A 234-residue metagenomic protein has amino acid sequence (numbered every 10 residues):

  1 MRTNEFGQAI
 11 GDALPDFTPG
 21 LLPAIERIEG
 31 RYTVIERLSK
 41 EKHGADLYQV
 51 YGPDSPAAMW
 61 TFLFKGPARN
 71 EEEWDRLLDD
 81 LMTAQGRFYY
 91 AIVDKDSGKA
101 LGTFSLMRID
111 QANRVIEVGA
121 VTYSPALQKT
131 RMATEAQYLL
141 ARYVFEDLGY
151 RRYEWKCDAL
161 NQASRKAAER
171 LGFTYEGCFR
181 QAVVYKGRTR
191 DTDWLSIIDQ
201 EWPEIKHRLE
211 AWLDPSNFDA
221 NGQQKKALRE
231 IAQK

Functional and structural regions predicted by a protein language model:
M1-T130, Y143, D147, R188-T192 (+2 more regions): GNAT-family acyltransferases
L81, L171-T174: Aromatic/basic-lined ligand-recognition segments that form π-stacking hydrophobic pockets flanked by Lys/Arg to engage
A133: Glycine-rich acyl-CoA binding loop
E146-K156: Conserved GNAT acetyl-CoA-binding A-motif
W155-R165: Conserved beta-strand-loop-alpha-helix junction that forms the acyl-donor binding cleft
A167-A168, L195: Conserved active-site tyrosine of GNAT-family acetyltransferases
T174-R188: Conserved catalytic-core motifs of GNAT/GCN5-like acyltransferases
